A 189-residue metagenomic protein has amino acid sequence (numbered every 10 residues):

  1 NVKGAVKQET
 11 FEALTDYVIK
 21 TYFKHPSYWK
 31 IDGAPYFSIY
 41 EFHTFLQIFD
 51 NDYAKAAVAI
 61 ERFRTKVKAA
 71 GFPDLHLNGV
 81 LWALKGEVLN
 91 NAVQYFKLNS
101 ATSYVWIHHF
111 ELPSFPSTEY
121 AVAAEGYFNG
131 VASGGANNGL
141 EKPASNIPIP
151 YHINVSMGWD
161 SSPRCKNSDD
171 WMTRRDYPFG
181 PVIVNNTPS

Functional and structural regions predicted by a protein language model:
N1-S189: Glycan-processing catalytic domains of CAZymes
